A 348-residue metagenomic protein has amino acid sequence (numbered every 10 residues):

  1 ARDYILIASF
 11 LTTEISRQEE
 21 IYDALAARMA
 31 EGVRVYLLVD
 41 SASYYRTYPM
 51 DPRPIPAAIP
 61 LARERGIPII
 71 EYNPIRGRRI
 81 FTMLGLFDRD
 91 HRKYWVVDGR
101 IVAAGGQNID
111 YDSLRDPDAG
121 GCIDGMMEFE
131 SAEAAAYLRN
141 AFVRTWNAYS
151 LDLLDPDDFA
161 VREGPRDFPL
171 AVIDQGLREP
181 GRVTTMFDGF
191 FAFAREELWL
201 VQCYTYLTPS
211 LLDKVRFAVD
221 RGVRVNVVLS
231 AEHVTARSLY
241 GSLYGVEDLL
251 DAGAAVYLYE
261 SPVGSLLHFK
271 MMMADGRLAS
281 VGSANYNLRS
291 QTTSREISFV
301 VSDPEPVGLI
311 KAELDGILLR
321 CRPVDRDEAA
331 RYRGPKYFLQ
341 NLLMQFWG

Functional and structural regions predicted by a protein language model:
A1-G348: Charged, low-complexity intrinsically disordered terminal segments
